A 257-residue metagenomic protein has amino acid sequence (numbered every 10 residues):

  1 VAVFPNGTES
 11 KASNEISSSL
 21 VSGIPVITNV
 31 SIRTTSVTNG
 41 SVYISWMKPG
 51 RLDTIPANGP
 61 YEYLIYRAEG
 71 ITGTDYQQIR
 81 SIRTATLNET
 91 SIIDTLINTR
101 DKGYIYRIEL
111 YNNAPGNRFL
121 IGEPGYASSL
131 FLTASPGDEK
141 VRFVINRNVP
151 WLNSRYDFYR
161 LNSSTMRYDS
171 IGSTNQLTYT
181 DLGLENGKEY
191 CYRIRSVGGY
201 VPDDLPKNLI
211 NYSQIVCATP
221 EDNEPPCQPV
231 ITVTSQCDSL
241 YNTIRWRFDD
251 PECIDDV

Functional and structural regions predicted by a protein language model:
V1-E9, I92-N117, D181-P206: Beta-strand-rich modules
V1-V3, S18, W46, I65 (+10 more regions): An aromatic-rich alpha-helical recognition segment common to small helix-rich domains
V3-P25, Y111-T133, G198-C227: Extracellular fibronectin type III
E9-A12, W46, G73-S81, R118 (+2 more regions): Tryptophan-centered short beta-strand motifs
T28-R33, Q228-V233: Surface-exposed, proline-enriched loop/turn segments that connect beta strands in immunoglobulin-like
T34-N39, T133-G137, T234-S239: Short, solvent-exposed loop/linker segments at the N-terminal edge of repeated beta-sheet extracellular domains
G40-N58, D94, E139-N153, L240-I254: Conserved aromatic anchor
N58-D101, R155-G187, L205-N208, D256-V257: Recognizes extended acidic, P/S/T-rich segments that occur within or adjacent to Ig-like beta-sandwich modules
